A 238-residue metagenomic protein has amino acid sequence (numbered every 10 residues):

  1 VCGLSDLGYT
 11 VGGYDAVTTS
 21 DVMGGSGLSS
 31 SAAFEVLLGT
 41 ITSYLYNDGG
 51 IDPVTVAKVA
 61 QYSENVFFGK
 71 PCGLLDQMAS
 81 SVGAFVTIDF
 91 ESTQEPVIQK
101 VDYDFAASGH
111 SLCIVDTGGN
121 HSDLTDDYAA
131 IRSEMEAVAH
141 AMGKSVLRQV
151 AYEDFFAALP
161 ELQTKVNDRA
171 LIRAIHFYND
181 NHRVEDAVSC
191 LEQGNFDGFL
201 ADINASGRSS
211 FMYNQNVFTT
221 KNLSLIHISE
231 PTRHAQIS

Functional and structural regions predicted by a protein language model:
V1-A107, S229: Gly/Ser-rich oxyanion-binding loop with an adjacent helix/lid that shapes the negatively charged ligand pocket
G3, T87-S229, R233: C-terminal nucleotide
